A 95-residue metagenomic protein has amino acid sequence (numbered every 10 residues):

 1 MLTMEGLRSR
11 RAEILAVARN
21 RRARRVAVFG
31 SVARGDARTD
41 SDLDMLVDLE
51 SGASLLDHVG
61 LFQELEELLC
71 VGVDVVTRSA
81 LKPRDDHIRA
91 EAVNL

Functional and structural regions predicted by a protein language model:
M1-R25, A33-T39, E50-L95: Catalytic core of pol beta-like nucleotidyltransferases
V28: Conserved histidines in hydrophobic membrane contexts and catalytic metal-binding motifs
S41-L43: Change "...and in nucleic-acid phosphodiester-cleaving endonucleases..." to "...and in nucleic-acid processing enzymes
V47: Structural signature of FAD isoalloxazine-binding scaffolds in flavoprotein oxidoreductases
